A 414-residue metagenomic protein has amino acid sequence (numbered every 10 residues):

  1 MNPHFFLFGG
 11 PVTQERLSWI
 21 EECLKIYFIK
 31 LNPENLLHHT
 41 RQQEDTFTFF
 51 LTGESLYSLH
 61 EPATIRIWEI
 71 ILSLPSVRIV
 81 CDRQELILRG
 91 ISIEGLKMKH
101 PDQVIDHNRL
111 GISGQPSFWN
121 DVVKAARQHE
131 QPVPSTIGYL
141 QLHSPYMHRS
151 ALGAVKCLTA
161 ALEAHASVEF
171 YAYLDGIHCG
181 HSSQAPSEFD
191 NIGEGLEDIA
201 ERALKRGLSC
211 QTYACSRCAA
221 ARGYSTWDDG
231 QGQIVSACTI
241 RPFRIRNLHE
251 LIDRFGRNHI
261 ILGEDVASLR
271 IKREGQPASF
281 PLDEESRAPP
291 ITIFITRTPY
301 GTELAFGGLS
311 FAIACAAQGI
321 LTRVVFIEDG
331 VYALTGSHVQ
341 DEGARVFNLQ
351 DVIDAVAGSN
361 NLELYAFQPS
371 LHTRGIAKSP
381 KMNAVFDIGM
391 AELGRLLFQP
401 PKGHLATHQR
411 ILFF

Functional and structural regions predicted by a protein language model:
N2-L24, F28-I29, G53-L59, T136-L152 (+4 more regions): Short, glycine-rich nucleotide/cofactor-binding loops
L7-P11, T52-G53, Q84, Q141-S144 (+5 more regions): Structural motif
T13-E44, S150-F170, A305-G319, V324: Histidine-anchored nucleotide/phosphate-binding helix
Q42, T48-I70, G176-D190, G330-G343: N-terminal beta-loop-helix "entrance" segment that forms/cooperates in small-molecule cofactor or anionic ligand
T46-G53, R78-E85, S167-D175, T212-C218 (+2 more regions): Short internal beta-strands
T64-L88, P186-A221, Q340-T373: A glycine-rich helix N-cap at a beta->alpha junction
R83, I87-Q131, S216-I271, Q368-F414: N-terminal glycine-rich phosphate/adenylate-binding segment common to multiple enzyme folds
P132-V133, K272-A288: Positively charged, low-complexity intrinsically disordered leader regions
